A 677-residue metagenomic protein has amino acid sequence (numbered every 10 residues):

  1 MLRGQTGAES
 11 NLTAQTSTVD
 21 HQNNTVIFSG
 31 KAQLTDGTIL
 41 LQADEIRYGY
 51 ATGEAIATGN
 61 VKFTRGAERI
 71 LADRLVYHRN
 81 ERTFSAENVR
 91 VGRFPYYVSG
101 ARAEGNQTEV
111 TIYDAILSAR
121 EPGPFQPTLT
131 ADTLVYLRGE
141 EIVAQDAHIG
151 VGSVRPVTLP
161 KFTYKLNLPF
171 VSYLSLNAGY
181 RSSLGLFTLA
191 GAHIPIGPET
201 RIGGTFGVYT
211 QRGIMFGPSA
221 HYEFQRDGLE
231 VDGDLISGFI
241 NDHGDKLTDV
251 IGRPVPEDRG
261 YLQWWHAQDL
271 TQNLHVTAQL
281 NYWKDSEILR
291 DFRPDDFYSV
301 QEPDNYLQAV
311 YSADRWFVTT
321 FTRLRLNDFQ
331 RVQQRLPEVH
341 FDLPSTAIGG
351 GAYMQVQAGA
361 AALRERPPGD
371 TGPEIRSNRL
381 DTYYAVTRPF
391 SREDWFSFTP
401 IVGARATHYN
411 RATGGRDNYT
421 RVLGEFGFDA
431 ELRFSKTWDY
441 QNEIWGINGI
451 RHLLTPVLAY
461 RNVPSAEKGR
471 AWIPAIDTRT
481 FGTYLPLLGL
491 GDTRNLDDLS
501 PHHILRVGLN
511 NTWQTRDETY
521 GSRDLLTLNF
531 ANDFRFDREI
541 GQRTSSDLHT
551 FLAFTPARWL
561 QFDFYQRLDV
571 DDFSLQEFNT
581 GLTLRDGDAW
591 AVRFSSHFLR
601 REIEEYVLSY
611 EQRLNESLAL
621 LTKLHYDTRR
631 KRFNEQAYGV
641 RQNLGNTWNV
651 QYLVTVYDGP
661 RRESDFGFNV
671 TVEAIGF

Functional and structural regions predicted by a protein language model:
M1-S118: Charged (often Lys/Glu-rich) extended helix/loop segments that serve as interaction or gating elements
L12, E68-T83, V91-T111, A115-S118 (+3 more regions): Outer-membrane beta-barrel proteins and related beta-barrel translocases across Gram-negative bacteria
